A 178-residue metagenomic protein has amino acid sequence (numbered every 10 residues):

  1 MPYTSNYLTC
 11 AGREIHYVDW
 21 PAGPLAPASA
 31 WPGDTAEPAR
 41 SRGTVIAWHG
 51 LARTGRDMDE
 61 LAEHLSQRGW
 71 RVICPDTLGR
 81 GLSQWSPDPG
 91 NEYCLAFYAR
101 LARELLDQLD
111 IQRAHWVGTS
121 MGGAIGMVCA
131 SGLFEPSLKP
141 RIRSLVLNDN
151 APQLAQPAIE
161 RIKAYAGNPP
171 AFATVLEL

Functional and structural regions predicted by a protein language model:
L8-A11, P21-L25, W31-D34, E60 (+3 more regions): Active-site loop/oxyanion-hole signature of alpha/beta-hydrolase fold enzymes
R42, G50-R53, S120: Active-site glycine-rich loops that stabilize anionic/oxyanionic intermediates across multiple enzyme folds
W48, P75-T77, N148: Alpha/beta-hydrolase
G50-E60, V72: Serine-hydrolase catalytic-loop signature spanning alpha/beta hydrolases and amidase-signature enzymes
A52, T77-G81, P152: Alpha/beta-hydrolase active-site loop signature
D59, R103, M127-S131: Short, hydrophobic alpha-helix immediately C-terminal to the catalytic nucleophile
Q108-Q156: Conserved hydrolase catalytic core segment
N150-L178: Helix-rich cap/lid subdomain of alpha/beta-hydrolase
